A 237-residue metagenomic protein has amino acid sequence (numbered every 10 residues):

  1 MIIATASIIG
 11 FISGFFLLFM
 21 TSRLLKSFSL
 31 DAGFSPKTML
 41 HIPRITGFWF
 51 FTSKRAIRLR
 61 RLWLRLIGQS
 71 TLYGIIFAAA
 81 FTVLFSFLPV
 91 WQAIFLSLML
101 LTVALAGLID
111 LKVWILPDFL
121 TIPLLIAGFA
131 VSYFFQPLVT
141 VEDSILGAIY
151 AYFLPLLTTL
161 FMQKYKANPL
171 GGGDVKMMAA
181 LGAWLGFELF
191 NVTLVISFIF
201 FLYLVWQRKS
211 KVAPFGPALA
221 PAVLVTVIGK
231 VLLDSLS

Functional and structural regions predicted by a protein language model:
M1-S237: A membrane-topology feature that recognizes alpha-helical transmembrane segments and their immediate juxtamembrane
